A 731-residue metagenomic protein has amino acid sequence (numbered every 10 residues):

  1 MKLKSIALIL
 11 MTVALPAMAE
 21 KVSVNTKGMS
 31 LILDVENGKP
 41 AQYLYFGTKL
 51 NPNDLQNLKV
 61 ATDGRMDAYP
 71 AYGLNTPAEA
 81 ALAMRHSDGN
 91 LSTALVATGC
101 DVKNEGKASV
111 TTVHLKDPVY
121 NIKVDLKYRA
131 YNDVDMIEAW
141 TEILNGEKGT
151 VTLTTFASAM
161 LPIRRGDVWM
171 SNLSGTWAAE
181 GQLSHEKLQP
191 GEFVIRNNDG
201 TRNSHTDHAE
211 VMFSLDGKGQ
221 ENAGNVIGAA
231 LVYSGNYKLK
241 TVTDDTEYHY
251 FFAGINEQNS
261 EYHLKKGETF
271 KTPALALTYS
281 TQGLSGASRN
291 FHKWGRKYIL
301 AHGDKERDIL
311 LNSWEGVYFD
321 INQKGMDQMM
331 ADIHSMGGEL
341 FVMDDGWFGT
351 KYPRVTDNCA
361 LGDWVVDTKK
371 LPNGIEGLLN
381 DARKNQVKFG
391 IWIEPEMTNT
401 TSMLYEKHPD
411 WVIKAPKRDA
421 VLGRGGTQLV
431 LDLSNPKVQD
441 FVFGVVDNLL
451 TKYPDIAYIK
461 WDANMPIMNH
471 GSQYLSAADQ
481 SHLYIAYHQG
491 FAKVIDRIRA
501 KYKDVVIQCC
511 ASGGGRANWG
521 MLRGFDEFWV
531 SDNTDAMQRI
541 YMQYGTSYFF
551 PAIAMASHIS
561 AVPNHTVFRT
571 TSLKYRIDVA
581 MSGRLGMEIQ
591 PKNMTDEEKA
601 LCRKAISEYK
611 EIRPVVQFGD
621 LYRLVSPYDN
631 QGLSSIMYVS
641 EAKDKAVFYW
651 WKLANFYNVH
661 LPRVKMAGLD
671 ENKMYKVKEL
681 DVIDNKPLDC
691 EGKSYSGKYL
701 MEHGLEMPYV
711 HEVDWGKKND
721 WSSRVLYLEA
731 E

Functional and structural regions predicted by a protein language model:
E20-L33, K39-V242, Q258, M674-C690: Polysaccharide-binding surfaces and accessory modules of carbohydrate-active proteins
G28, T141, G267, A382 (+4 more regions): Conserved, mostly hydrophobic/aromatic
G28, T93-L95, Y262-T281, W721-E729: Short Pro-Gly-centered flexible turn/kink motifs
G28, V211-F213, E221, P627-E671: Carbohydrate-binding surface patches
G73-L95, A223-G235, Y279-L300, G338-D345 (+3 more regions): Glycine-rich, aromatic-flanked loop segments that form ligand/cofactor-binding clefts across common enzyme folds
H302-G444, Y453, A457-Y458: Aromatic-lined carbohydrate-binding/catalytic grooves of carbohydrate-active enzymes
P372-G374, E406-H408, V412-K574, R584 (+2 more regions): Active-site neighborhood of glycoside hydrolase catalytic domains
A654-E731: C-terminal beta-sandwich/jelly-roll accessory domains of carbohydrate-active enzymes
